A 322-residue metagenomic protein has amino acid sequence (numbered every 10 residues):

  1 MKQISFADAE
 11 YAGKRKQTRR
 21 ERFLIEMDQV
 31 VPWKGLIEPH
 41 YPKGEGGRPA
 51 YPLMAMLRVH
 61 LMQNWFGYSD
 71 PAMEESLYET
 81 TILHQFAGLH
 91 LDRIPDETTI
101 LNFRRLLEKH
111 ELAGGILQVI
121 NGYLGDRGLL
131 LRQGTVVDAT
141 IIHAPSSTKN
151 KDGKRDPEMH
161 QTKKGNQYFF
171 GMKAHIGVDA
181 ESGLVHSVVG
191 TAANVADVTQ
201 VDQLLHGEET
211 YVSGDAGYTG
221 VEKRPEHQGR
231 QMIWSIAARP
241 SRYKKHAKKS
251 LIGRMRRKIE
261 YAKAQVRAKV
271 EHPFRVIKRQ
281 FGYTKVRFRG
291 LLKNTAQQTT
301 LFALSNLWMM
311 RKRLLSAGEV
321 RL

Functional and structural regions predicted by a protein language model:
M1-K34, S316-L322: Charged, often Cys/His-bearing segments associated with DNA-binding zinc-finger transcription factors
K2, L53-M54, P71-Y78, A87 (+5 more regions): Polybasic low-complexity intrinsically disordered regions
Q3-Y11, T210-Y211, A216-A296: Helix-centered, glycine/charged polyanion-binding patches within enzymatic domains that contact phosphate-containing
R15-L61, F66: Basic, short loop/linker segments at the boundary and entry of helix-turn-helix/winged-helix-like folds
Q29-P32, G47-A55, D92-P95, A262 (+2 more regions): Secondary-structure capping and boundary motifs in well-ordered enzyme cores
I37-Y41, N121, F274, K278: Amphipathic, well-packed alpha-helical segments that form the structural scaffold of globular domains
E38-P42, H84-H90: Short amphipathic helix-turn modules centered on a small-residue break
L61-N64, S305-M309: Short glycine/serine- and small hydrophobic-enriched flexible loop segments
